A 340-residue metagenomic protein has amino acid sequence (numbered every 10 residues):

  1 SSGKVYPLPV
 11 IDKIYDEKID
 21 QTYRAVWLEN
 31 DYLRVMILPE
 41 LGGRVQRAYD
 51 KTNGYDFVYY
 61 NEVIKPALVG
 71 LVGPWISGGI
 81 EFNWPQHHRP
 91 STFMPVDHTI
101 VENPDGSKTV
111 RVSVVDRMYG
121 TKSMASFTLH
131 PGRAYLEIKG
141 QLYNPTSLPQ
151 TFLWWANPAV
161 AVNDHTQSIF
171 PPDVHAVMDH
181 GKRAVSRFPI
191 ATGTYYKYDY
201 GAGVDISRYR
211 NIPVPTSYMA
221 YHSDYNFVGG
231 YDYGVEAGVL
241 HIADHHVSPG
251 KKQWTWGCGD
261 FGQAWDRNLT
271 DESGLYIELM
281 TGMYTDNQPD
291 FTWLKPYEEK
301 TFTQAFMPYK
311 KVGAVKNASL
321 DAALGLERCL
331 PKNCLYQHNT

Functional and structural regions predicted by a protein language model:
S2-Q21, A25-E29, S77-Y135, F261-T292 (+1 more regions): Extended, loop-rich substrate-binding clefts of extracytoplasmic carbohydrate-active enzymes
V26-L28, M36, E40-R47, Y55-F57 (+3 more regions): A contiguous, surface-exposed recognition patch within enzymatic or periplasmic domains that forms
L28, Y32-I37, L136-N144, K332-N339: Short, well-ordered beta-strand segments enriched in hydrophobic/aromatic residues
D31, V115, T128-H130, Q141-Y143 (+1 more regions): Solvent-exposed residues in well-ordered beta-strands and their adjoining turns, especially edge/terminal strands
L33-I37, S123-L129, G238-I242, L324-E327: Broad, structure-driven detector of short, well-ordered beta-strand segments within folded domains
T52-V72: Active-site-surrounding "flap" and adjacent substrate/cofactor-binding loops of secreted or lumenal enzymes, prototyped
V312-N339: Surface beta-strand/loop "capping" patches
